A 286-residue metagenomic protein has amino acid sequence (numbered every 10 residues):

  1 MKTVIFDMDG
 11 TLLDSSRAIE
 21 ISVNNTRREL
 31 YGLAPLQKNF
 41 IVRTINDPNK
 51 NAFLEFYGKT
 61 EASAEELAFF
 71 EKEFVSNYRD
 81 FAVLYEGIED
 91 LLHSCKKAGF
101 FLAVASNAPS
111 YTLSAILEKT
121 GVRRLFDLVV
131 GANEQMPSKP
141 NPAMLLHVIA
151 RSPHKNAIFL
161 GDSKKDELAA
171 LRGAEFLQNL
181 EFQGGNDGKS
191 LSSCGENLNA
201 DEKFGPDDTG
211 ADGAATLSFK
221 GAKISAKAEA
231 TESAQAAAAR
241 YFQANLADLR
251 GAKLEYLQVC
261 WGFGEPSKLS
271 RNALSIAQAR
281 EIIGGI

Functional and structural regions predicted by a protein language model:
M1-K2, S110, S114-I286: Asp-based, Mg2+/Mn2+-dependent phosphohydrolase catalytic module
K2-E89: N-terminal helical cap/lid subdomain that shapes the substrate entry/recognition surface in HAD-like hydrolases
D9-L12, P48, G99, G121 (+2 more regions): Conserved functional loop/turn residues at catalytic and ligand-binding sites
L12, L102-A105, F159: Conserved SAM-binding loop
E29-A34, K59-A62, A98, G121-L125 (+1 more regions): Short helix-capping segments at alpha-helix termini
L33, I41-I45, S76, D80-V83 (+5 more regions): Pocket-edge positions in alpha/beta enzyme catalytic cores
S76-V104, S110, S114, P142: Short, acidic loop-to-helix structural element flanking the phosphoryl-transfer center in phosphate-processing enzymes
